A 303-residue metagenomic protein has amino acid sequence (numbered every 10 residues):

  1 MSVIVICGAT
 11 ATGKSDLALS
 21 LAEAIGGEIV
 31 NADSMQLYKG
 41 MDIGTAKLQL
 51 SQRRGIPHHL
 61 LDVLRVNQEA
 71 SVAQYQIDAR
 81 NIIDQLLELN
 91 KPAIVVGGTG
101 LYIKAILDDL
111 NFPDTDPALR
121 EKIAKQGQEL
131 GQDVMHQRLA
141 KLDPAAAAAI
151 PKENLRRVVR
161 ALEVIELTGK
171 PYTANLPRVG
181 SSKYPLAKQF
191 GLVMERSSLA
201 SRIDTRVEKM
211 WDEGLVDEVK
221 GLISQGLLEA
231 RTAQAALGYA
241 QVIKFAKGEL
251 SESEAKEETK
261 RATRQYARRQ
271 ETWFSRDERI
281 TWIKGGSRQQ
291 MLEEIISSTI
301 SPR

Functional and structural regions predicted by a protein language model:
M1-R303: Phosphate/pyrophosphate-binding catalytic cores of soluble transferases and nucleic-acid-acting enzymes
